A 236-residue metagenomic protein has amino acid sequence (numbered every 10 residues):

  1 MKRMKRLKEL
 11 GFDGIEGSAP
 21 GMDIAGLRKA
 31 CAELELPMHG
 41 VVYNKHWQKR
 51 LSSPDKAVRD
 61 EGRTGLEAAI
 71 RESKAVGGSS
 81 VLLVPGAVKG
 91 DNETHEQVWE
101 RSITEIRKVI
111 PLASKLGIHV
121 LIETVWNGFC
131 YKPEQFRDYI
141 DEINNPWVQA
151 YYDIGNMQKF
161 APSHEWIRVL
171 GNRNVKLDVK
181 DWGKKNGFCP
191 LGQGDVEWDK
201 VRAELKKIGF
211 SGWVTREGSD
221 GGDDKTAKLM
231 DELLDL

Functional and structural regions predicted by a protein language model:
M1-G11, P133-V148, G155-L236: Histidine-acidic metal/acid-base catalytic patches
M1-K74, N145, K159, N172 (+2 more regions): N-terminal pre-domain/capping segments
L7, I15, C31, G62 (+8 more regions): Conserved, mostly hydrophobic/aromatic
I15-G17, M38-Y43, V81-L83, V120-I122 (+3 more regions): Hydrophobic faces of well-ordered beta-strands that scaffold small-molecule active sites in alpha/beta enzyme cores
S18-P20, Y43-H46, G86-V88, E123-N127 (+3 more regions): Active-site beta-loop-alpha junctions enriched in small/polar residues
I24, G90, N186: Short glycine-rich, flexible loops that bind phosphorylated cofactors or substrates
G26-L34, E105-K115, W166-V169, K200-E204: Catalytic-core regions built around general acid/base machinery
E33, S52-Y152, K159: Active-site acidic/histidine proton-transfer and metal-coordination neighborhood in alpha/beta enzyme cores
